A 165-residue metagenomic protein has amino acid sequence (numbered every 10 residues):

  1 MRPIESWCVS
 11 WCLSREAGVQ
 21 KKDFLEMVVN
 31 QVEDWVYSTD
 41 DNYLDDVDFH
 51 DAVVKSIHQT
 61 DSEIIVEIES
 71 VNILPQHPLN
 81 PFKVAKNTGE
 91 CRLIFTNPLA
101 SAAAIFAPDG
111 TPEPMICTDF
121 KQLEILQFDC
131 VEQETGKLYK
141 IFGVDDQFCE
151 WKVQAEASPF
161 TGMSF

Functional and structural regions predicted by a protein language model:
W7-L13, G18-F165: Surface-exposed, interaction-prone regions used to assemble/regulate multi-protein complexes
